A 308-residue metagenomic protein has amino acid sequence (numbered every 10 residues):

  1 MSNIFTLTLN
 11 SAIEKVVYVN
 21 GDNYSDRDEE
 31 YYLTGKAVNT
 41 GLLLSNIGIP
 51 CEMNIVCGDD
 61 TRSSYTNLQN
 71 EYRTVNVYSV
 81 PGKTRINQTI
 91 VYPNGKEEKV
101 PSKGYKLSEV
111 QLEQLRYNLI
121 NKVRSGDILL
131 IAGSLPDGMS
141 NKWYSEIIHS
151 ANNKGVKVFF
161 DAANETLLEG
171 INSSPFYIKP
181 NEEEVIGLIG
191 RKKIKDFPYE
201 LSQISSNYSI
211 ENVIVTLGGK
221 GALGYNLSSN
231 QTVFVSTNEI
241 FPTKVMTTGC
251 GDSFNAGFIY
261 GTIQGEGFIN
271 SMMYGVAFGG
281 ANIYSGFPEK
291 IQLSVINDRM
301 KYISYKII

Functional and structural regions predicted by a protein language model:
M1-N23: Positively charged, low-complexity intrinsically disordered leader regions
S25-R85, R299: Substrate-binding N-lobe of the ribokinase-like
L42, I86-I90, G221-N226: Short beta-strand scaffold segments in enzyme catalytic cores
S45, N152, I263: Gly/Ala-rich phosphate-binding loop of Rossmann-like dinucleotide-binding domains, activating on the conserved
I90-S125: Conserved phosphate-binding/catalytic loop of the ribokinase/pfkB sugar-kinase fold
K99-P101, D127-G133, D161, K179-E182: Short beta-strands and strand-loop turn motifs
K142, I147-T232: Conserved phosphate/ATP/ADP-binding segment of small-molecule kinases
L168, F197-I308: Conserved phosphate-binding/catalytic region of the ribokinase-like
